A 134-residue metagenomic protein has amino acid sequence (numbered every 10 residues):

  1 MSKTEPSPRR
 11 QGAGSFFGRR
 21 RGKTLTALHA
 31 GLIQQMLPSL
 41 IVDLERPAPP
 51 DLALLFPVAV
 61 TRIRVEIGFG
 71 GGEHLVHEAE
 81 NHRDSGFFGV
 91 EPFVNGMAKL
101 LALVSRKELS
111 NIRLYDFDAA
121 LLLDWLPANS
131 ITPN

Functional and structural regions predicted by a protein language model:
M1-V65, E73-H82: S-adenosyl-L-methionine
P8, L109, T132-P133: S-adenosyl-L-methionine-dependent methyltransferase catalytic core, i.e., the SAM/SAH-binding region
R62-D124: SAM cofactor-binding core of SAM-dependent methyltransferases, primarily the Rossmann-like beta-alpha-beta module
D124-N134: A short acidic, Gly/Pro-enriched loop at the edge of an enzyme's catalytic core that lines a small-molecule cofactor
